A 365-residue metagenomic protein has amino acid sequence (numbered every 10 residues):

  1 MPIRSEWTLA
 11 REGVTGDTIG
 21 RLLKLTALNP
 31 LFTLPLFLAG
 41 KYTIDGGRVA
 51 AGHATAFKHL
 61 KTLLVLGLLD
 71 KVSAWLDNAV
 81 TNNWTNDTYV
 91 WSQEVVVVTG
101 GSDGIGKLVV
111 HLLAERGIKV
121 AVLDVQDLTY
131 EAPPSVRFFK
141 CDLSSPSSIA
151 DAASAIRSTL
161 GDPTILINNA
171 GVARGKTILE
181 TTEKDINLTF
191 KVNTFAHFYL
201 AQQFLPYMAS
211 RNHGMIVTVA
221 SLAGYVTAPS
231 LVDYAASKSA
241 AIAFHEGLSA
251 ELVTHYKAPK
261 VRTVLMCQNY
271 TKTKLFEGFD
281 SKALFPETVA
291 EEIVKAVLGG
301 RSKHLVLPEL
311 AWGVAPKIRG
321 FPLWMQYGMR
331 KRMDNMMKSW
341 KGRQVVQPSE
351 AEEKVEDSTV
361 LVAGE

Functional and structural regions predicted by a protein language model:
R21, L265, D280-A315: C-terminal helical subdomain
N78-V120: Canonical Rossmann dinucleotide-binding motif of NAD(H)/NADP(H)-dependent dehydrogenases/reductases, specifically
N169-K176: Conserved NAD(P)H cofactor-binding loop of Rossmann-fold oxidoreductase domains
T177-I178, T182-N187: Substrate-binding pocket helix/loop in short-chain dehydrogenase/reductase
T181, T227-A235, F279: Active-site loop-to-helix junction immediately N-terminal to the catalytic Tyr of the SDR YXXXK motif in Rossmann-fold
A201, S237: Active-site helix of classical SDR
S221: Residue(s) in the substrate-gating loop at a strand-loop-helix junction that position the organic substrate next
